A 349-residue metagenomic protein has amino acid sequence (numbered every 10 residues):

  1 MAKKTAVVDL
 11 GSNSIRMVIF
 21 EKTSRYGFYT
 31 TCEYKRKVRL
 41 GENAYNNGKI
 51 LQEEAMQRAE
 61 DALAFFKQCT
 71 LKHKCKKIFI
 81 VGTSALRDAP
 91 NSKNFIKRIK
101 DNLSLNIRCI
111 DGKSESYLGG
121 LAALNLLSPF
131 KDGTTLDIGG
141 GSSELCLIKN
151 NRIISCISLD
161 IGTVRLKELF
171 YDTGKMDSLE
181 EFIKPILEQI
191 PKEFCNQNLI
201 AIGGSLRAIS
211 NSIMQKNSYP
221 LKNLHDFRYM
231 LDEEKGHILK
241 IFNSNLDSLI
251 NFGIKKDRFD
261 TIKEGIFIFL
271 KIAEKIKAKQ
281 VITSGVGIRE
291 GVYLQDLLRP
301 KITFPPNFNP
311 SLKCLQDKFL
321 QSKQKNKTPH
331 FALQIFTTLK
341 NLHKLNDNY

Functional and structural regions predicted by a protein language model:
K3-T30: N-terminal basic/disordered segments at the start of proteins
T5-D9, G133-D137, L199: Short glycine-aspartate micro-motif
S12-S14, G139-L145, G204: Ser/Thr-glycine-rich phosphate-binding loops at phosphate-binding pockets of nucleotides, nucleotide cofactors
I19, N43-K72, A85-F95, L103-N125 (+3 more regions): Helical "lid/coupling" subdomains associated with nucleotide-phosphate turnover
R25-E42, L71: Conserved ATP-binding subdomain of kinase catalytic cores across diverse folds
K76-I78: Post-signal peptide N-terminal segment of secreted/secretory-pathway proteins
